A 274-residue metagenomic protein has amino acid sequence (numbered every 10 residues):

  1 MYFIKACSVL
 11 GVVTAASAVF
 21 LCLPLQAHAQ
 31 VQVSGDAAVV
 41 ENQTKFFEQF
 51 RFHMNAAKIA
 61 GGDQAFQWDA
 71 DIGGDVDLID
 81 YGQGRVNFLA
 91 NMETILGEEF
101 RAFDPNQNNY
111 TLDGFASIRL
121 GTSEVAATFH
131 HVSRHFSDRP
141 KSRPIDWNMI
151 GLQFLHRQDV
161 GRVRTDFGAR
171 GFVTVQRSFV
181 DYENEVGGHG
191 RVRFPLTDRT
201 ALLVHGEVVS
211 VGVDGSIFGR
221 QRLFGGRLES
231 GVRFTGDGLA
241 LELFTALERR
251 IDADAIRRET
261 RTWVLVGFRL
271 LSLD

Functional and structural regions predicted by a protein language model:
M1-S34, L273-D274: Cleavable N-terminal export/targeting peptides
Q30-D274: Transmembrane beta-barrel domains of bacterial outer-membrane proteins
